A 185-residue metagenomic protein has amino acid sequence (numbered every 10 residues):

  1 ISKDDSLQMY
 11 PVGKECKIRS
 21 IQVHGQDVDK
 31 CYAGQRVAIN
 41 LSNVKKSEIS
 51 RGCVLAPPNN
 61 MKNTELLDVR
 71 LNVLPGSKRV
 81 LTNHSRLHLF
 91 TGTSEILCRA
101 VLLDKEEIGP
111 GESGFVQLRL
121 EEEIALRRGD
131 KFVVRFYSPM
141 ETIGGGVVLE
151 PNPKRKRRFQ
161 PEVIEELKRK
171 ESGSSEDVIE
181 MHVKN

Functional and structural regions predicted by a protein language model:
I1-K45, I49-C53: Contiguous mid-protein beta-loop-alpha structural module that forms a pocket-lining wall or clamp of enzyme active
H24-Q26, N43-N185: C-terminal effector modules of nucleic-acid-centric enzymes and ribosome-associated factors
